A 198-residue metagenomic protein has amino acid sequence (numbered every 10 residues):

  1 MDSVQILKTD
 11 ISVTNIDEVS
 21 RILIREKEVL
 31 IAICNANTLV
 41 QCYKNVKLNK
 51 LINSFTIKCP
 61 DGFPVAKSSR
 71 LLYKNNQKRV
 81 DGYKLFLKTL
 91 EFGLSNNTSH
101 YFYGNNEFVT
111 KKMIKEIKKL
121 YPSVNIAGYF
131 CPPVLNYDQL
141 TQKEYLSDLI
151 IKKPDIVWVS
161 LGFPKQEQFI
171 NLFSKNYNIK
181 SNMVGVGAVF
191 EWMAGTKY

Functional and structural regions predicted by a protein language model:
M1-K84: N-terminal nucleotide/polyanion-binding subdomain common to many enzyme families
E28, T98, N178-N182: A short helix->loop->beta-strand "cap" motif at the edges of active sites that frequently abuts
N35-L39, L161-Q166, V189: Short glycine-rich anion-binding loops that position phosphate/pyrophosphate groups of nucleotides and phosphorylated
T56, A127, D155, S181: Conserved acidic residues
A66-D148, K152-K153: Conserved beta-alpha
I114, E167-N176: Short Gly/Thr/Asp-enriched flexible loops that form oxyanion-binding sites at enzyme active sites
C131-Y137, I179-Y198: Short, flexible loop segments at boundaries between secondary-structure elements
L149, K153-F163: Proline-aspartate-enriched helix->loop->beta-strand connector
